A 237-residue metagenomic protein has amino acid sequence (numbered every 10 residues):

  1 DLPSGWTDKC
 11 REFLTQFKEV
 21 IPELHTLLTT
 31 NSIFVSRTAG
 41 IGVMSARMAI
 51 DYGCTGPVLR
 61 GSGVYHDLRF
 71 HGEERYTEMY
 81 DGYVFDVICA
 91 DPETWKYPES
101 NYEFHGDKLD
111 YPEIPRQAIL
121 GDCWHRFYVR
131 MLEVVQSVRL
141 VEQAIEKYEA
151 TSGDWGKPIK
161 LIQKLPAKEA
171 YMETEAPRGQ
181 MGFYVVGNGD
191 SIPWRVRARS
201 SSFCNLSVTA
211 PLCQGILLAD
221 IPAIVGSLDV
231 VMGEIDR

Functional and structural regions predicted by a protein language model:
D1-R237: Active-site bordering "gate/hinge" segments that shape substrate access to catalytic or cofactor-binding pockets
